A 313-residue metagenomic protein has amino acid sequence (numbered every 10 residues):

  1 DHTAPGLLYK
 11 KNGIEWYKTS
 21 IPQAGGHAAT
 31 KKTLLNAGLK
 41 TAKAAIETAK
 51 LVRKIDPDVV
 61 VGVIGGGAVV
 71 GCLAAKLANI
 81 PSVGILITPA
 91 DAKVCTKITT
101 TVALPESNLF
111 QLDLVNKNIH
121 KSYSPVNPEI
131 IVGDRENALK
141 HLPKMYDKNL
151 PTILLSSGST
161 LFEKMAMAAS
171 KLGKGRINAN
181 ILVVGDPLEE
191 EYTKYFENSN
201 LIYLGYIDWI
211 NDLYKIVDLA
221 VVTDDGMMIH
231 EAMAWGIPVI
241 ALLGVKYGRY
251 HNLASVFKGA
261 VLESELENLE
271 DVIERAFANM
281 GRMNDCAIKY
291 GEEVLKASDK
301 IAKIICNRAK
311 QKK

Functional and structural regions predicted by a protein language model:
D1-K40, S199-I202, L266: Conserved nucleotide-sugar phosphate-binding/catalytic loop shared by glycosyltransferases and other
T48-G66: Short N-terminal targeting/anchoring amphipathic segment
P57-V59, K215-D224: Acidic donor-binding loop of glycosyltransferase active sites
L77-N137: Active-site-proximal region of nucleotide-activated glycan assembly enzymes, centered on histidine/acidic-rich loops
N79, N211, D218, G236-P238: A short alpha->beta transition loop at the rim of the catalytic pocket in nucleotide-sugar-dependent
M145-K215: Donor-nucleotide binding loops and adjacent catalytic segments primarily of GT-B fold Leloir glycosyltransferases
M228-I229, M233-I273: Catalytic binding pocket for nucleotide-activated donors in carbohydrate/polymer assembly enzymes
V272-Y290, N307-K313: Conserved donor-nucleotide binding/catalytic region of nucleotide-linked donor-dependent transferases
